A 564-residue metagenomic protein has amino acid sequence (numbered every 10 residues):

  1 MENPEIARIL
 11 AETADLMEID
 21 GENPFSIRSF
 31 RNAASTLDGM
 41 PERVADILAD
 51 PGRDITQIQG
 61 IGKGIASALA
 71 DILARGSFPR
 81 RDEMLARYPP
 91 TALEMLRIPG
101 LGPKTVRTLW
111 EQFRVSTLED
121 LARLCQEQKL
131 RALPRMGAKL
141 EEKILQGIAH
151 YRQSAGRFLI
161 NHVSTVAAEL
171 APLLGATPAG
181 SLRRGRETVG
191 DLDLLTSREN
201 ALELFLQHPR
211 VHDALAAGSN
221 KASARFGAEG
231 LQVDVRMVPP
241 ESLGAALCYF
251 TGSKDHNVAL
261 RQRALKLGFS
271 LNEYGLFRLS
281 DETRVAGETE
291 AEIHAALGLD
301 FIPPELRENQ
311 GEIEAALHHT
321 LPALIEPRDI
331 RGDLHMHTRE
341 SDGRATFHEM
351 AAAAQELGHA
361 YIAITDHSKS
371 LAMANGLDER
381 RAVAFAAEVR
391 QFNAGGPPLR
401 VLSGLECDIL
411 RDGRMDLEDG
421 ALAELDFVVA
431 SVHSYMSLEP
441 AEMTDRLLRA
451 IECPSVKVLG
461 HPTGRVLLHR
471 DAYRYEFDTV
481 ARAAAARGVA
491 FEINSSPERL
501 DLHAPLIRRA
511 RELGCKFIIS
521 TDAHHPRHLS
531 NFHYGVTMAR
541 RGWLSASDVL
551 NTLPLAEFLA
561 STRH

Functional and structural regions predicted by a protein language model:
E2-G39: Double-stranded DNA-binding cores of transcription factors and transposases
T13-D20, Q112, Y151-S154, Y435: Alpha-helix C-capping/helix-to-loop hinge sites
P24-A224, G230-L231, V235, P240 (+7 more regions): Accessory alpha-helical DNA-binding modules that contact the DNA backbone or grooves
A176-S181, G332-M336, E406: Two-metal-ion RNase H-like nuclease active-site motif
G185-F269, E273-T338, T346-G358, K369-L399 (+1 more regions): Charged catalytic cores and adjacent phosphate/nucleic-acid-binding surfaces used for phosphate/nucleic-acid chemistry
G404-C407, Y534: Active-site catalytic microenvironments in core metabolic enzymes, especially phosphate/sugar-handling
